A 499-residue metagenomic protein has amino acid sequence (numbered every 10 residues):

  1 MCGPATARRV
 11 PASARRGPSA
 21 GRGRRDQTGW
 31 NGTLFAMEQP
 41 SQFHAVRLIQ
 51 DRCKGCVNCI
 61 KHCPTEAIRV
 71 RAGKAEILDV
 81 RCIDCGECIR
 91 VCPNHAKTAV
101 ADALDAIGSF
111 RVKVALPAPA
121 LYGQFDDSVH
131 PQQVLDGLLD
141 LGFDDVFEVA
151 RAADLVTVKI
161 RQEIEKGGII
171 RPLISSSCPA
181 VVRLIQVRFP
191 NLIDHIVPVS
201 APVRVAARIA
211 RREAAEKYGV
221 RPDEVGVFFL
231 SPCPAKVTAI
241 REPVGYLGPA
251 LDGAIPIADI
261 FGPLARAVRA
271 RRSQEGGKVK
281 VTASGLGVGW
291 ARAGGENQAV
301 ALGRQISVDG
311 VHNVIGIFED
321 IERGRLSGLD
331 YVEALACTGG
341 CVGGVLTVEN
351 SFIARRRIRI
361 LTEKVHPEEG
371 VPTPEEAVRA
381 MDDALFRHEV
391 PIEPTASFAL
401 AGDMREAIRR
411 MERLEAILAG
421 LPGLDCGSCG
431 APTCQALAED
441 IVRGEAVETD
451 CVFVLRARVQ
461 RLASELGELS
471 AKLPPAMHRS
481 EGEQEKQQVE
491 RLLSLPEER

Functional and structural regions predicted by a protein language model:
M1-N31: Compositionally biased, low-complexity flexible segments
C2, C56, C85-C88, C178 (+1 more regions): Generic recognition of cysteine residues
G17, S41, D51, R325 (+1 more regions): Generic detector of short alpha-helix boundary/capping microenvironments and adjacent low-complexity segments
G21, A36-M37: Generic detector of N-terminal low-structure segments
W30-A36, H95-S428, P432-R499: Iron-sulfur-associated redox domains of electron-transfer enzymes in respiratory and anaerobic energy metabolism
E38-Q50, K54-L78, I83, E87-D102 (+3 more regions): Iron-sulfur cluster-binding cysteine motifs and their immediate structural context in ferredoxin-like electron-transfer
